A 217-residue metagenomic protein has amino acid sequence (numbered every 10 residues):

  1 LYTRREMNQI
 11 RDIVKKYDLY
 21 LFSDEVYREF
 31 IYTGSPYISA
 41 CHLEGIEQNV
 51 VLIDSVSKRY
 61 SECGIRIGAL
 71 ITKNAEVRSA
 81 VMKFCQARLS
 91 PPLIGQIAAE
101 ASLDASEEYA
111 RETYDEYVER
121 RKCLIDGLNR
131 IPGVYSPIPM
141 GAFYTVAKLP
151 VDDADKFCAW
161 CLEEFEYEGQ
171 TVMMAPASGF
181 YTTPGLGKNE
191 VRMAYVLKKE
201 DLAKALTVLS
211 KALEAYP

Functional and structural regions predicted by a protein language model:
L1-P217: PLP-dependent class I/II
